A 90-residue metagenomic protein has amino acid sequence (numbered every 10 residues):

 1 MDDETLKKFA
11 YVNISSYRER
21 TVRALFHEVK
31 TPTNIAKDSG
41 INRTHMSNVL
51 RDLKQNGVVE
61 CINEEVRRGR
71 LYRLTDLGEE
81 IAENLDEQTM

Functional and structural regions predicted by a protein language model:
M1-E19: Short alpha-helical segments that sit at the start of domains
M1-T5, E80-M90: Amphipathic alpha-helical dimerization/coiled-coil segments that flank or bridge DNA-binding/regulatory modules
E19-R23, E80: Pre-recognition alpha-helix immediately N-terminal to the DNA-recognition helix within helix-turn-helix or winged-helix
H27-T31: Short capping segments at the starts of secondary-structure elements
K37, K54-Q55: Alpha-helical residues within the helix-turn-helix
N56-R67: Beta-hairpin "wing" of winged helix-turn-helix
V66-L85: Basic, amphipathic "hinge/linker" alpha-helix immediately C-terminal to the N-terminal HTH DNA-binding motif
